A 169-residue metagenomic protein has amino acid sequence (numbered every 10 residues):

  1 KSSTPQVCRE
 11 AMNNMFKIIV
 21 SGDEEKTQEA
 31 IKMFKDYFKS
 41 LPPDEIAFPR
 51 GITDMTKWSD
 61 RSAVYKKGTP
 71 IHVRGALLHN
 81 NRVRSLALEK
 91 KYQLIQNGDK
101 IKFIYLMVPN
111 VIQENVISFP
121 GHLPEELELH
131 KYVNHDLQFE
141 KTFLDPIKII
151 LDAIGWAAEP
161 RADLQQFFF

Functional and structural regions predicted by a protein language model:
K1-F169: DNA-dependent DNA polymerase catalytic subunits
